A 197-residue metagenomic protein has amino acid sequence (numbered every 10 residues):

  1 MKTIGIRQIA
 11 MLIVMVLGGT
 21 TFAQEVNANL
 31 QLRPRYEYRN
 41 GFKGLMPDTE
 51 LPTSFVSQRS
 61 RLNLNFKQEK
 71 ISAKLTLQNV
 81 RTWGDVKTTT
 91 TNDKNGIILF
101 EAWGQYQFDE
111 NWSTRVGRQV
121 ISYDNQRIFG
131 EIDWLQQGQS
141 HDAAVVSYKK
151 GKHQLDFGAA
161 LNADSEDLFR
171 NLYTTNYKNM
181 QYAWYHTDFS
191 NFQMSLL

Functional and structural regions predicted by a protein language model:
M1-E25: Cleavable N-terminal export/targeting peptides
G5, I121-S122: Short, positively charged
I13, T21-I121, A144-K150, L155 (+1 more regions): Beta-barrel outer-membrane channel/assembly domains of diderm bacteria
V16, L30-L32, I128, A183: Generic detection of intrinsically disordered/low-complexity segments and helix-coil linkers/edges
E25, Q107-T114, I132-L197: Signature for the C-terminal beta-barrel architecture of outer-membrane proteins
L45-E50, K87-T91, I128-D133, E166-Y173: Extracellular loop and loop/strand-boundary signature of outer-membrane beta-barrel proteins
I98-L99, F129-G130, S140: Short acidic (Asp/Glu) patches
N125: Acidic/polar active-site rim loop that often engages polyanionic ligands
